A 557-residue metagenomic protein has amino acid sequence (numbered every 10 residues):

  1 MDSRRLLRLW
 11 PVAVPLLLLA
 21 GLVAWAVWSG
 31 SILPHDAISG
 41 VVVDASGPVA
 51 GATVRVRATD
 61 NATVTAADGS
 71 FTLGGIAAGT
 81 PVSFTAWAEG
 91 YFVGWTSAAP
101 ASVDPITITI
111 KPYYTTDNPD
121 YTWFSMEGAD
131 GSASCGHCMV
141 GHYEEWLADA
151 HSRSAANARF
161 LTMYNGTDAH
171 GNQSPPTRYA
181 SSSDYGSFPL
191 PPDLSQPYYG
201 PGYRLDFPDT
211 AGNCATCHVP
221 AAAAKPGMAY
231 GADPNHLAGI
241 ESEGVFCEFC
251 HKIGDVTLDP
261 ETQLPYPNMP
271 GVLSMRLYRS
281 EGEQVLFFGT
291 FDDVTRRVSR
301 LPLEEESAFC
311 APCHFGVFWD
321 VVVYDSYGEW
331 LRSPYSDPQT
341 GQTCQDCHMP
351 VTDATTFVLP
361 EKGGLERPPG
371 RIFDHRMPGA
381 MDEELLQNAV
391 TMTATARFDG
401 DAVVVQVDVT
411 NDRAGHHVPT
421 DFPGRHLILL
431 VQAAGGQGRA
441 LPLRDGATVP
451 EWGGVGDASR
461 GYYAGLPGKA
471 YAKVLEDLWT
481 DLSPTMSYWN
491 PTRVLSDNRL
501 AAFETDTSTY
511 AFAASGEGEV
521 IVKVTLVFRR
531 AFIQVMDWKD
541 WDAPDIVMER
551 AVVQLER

Functional and structural regions predicted by a protein language model:
W25-S31, A99-M126: Extracellular beta-sheet/turn segments enriched in Thr/Pro/Gly and aliphatic residues
G30, H35-A52, A77: Structural motif
G47, A52-V56, G69, V82-F84 (+1 more regions): Hydrophobic beta-strand segments
A50-T53, T59-G75, A98: Short, acidic Ser/Thr/Gly-rich low-complexity loop/linker segments typical of extracellular and cell-surface proteins
F71, I106, D506-Y510: Short strand-edge motifs at loop-to-beta-strand transitions and within beta-strands of extracellular beta-rich domains
L73-A77, F512-A514: Short, flexible loop/turn segments at beta-strand junctions in immunoglobulin-like and fibronectin type III
P81-A98: A short, solvent-exposed loop/turn motif at the edges and junctions of modular extracellular/periplasmic domains
H142-P201, M228-A501, S508-A514, T525-R557: Primarily the internal scaffold of c-type cytochrome electron-transfer domains, especially repeated/multiheme c-type
